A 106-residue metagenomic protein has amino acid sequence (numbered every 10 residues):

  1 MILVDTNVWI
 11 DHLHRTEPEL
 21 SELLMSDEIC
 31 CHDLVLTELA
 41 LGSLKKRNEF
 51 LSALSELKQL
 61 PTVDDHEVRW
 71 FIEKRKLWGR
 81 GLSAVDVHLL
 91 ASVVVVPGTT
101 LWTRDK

Functional and structural regions predicted by a protein language model:
M1-L36, A40-S52, K58: Short, well-structured N-terminal submotif of metal-dependent ribonuclease cores
H12, P18, K58-K106: Active-site neighborhoods of divalent-metal-dependent phosphate/nucleic-acid chemistry enzymes
